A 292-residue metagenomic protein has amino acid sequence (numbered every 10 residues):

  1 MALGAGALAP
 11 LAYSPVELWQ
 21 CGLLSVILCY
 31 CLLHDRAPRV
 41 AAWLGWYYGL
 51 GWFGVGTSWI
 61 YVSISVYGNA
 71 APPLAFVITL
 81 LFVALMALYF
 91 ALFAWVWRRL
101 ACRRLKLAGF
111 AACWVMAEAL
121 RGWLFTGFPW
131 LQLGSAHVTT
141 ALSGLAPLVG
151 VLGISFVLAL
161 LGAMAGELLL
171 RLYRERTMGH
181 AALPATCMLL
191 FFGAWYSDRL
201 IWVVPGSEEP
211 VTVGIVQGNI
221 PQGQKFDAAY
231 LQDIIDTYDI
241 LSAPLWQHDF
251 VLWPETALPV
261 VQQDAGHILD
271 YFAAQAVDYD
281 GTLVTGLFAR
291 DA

Functional and structural regions predicted by a protein language model:
M1-I201, A243: Membrane-embedded alpha-helical bundles of multi-pass enzymes that act on lipidic or dolichyl-linked glycan substrates
D198-A292: Soluble catalytic regions of membrane-associated enzymes that act on cell-envelope and secretory-pathway components
